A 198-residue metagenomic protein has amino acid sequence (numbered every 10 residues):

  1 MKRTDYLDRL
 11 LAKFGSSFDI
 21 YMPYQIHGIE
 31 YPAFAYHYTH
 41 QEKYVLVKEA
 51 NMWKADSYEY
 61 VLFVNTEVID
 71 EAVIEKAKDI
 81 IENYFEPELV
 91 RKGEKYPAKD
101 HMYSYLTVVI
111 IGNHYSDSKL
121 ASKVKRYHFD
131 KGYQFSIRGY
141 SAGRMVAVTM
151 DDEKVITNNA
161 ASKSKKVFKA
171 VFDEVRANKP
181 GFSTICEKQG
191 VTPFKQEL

Functional and structural regions predicted by a protein language model:
M1-V68: N-terminal, charge-rich interaction modules
R3-L7, D70, I74, T157-S164: Intrinsic-disorder-associated interaction segments
I20-Y31, L89-T107, I111, Q134-S141: Short glycine-rich, low-complexity/disordered patches
E49-A55, N113, S118, I156: Exposed acidic/polar residues on beta-strands and adjacent loops within beta-sheet cores, strongest in beta-propeller
D56-Y58, L62-I69, I111-Y115, Y140 (+1 more regions): Short, flexible beta-strand-to-coil junctions
V68-R126: Catalytic cores of nucleic-acid endonucleases
K125-K195: Charged, structured surface patches that assemble and position nucleic-acid processing machinery
